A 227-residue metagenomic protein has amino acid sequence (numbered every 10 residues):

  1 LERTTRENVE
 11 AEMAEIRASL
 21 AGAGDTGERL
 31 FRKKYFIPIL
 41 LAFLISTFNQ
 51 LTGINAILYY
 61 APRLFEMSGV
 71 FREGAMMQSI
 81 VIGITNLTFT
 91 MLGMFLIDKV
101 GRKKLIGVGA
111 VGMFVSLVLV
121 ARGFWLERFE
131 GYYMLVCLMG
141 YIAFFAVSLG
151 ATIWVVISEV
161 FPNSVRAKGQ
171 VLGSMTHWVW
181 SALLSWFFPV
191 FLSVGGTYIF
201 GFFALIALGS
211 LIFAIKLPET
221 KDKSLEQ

Functional and structural regions predicted by a protein language model:
E2-T5: TPR/TPR-like (Sel1-like) alpha-helical repeat modules
N8-Q227: Alpha-helical transmembrane bundle of multi-pass membrane proteins
